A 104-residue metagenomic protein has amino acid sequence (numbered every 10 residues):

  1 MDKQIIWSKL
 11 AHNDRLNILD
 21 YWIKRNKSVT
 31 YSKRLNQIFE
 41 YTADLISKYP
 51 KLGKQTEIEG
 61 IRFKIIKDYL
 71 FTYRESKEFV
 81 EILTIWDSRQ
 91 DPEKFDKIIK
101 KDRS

Functional and structural regions predicted by a protein language model:
M1-N36: Arg/Lys-rich, positively charged N-terminal/basic patches that mediate binding to nucleic acids
A11, F39, Y73: GIY-YIG nuclease signature motif recognition
L19, E40-S47: Structural signal for well-ordered, non-membrane alpha-helices
D20, I61, D96-I99: Short, glycine/charged-enriched secondary-structure capping and boundary segments
K24, S28, K48, L52-Q55 (+1 more regions): Charged, solvent-exposed alpha-helical segments that act as regulatory interaction surfaces
K33-E40, F63: An alpha-helix initiation/capping motif
L45-E81, I85: Basic/aromatic recognition patch in beta-strand/loop cores that engages polyanionic ligands
R74-S104: Enriched for short, Lys/Arg-rich terminal
